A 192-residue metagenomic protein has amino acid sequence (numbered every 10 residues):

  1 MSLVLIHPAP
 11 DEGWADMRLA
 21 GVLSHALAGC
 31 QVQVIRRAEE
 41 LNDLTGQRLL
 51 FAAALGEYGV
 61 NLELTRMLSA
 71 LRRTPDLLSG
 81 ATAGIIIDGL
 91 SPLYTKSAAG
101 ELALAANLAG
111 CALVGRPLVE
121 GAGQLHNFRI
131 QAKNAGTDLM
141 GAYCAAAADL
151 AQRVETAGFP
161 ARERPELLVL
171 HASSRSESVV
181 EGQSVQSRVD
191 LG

Functional and structural regions predicted by a protein language model:
S2-G192: FMN-binding flavodoxin-like domain, especially the glycine-rich phosphate-binding loop
